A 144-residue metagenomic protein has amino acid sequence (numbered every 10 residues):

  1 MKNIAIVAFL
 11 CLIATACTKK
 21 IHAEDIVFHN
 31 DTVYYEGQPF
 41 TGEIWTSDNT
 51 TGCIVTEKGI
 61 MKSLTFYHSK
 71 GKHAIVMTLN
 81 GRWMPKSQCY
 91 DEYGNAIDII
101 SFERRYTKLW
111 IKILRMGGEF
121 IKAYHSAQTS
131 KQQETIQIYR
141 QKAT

Functional and structural regions predicted by a protein language model:
I4-I13: Sec-dependent N-terminal signal peptides
A16-T144: Glycine/tyrosine- and acidic-biased, solvent-exposed loop/turn segments at the edges of beta-strands
